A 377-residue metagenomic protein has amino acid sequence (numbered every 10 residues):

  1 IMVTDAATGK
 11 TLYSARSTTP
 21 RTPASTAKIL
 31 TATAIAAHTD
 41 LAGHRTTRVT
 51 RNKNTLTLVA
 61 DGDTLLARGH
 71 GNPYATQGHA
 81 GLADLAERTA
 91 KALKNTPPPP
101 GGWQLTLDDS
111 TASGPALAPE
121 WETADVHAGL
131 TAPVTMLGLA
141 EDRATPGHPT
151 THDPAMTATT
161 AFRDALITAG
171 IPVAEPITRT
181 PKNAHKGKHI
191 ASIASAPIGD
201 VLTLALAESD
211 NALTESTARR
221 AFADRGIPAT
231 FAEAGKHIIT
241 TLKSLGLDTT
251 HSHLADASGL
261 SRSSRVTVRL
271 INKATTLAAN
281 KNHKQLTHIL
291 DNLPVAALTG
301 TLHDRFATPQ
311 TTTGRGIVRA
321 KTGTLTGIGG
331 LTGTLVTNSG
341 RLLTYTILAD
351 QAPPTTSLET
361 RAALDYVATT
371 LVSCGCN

Functional and structural regions predicted by a protein language model:
I1-M156, A169-T203, A207-L213: Active-site-adjacent loops and short helices of periplasmic peptidoglycan-processing enzymes
S14, A223-N377: Small-residue-rich helix-loop
A24, T46-T47, P73, R220 (+3 more regions): Residue-level detector of alpha-helical recognition elements and their boundaries
A36, D40, R163, I167 (+3 more regions): Short amphipathic alpha-helical signal-transduction/dimerization elements
G43-R51, A90-G102, T145-T160, R219-P228 (+4 more regions): Short secondary-structure transition/capping segments
T57, Q104-T106, M136-G138, L204 (+6 more regions): Generic structural signal for residues positioned in beta-strands
P133, D142-H288: A small/polar active-site loop signature that marks catalytic segments
